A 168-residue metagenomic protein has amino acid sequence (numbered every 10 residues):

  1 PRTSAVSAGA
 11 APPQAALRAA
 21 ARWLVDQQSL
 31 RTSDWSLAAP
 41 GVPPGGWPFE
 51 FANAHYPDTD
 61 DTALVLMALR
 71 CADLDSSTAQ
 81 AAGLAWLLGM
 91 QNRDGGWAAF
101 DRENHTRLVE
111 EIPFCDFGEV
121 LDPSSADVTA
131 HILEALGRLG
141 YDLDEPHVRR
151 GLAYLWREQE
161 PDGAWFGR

Functional and structural regions predicted by a protein language model:
P1-R168: Preference for long, amphipathic alpha-helical scaffolds in soluble/luminal domains and all-alpha bundles
